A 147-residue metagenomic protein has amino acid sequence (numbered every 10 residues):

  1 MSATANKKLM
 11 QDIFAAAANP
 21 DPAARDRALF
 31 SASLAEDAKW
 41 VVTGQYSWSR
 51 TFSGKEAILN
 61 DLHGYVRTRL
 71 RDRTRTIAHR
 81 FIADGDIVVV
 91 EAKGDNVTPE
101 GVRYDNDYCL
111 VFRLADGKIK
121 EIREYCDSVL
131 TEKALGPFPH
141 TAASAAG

Functional and structural regions predicted by a protein language model:
S2-A5, H63-G147: A beta-strand edge to alpha-helix "cap/lid" segment located at domain peripheries
S2-D37: Short acidic-aromatic low-complexity motifs
M10, D26-S31, A38, G54 (+4 more regions): Hydrophobic pocket/interface hotspot
F14-A15, T43, S47, V97: Residue-level detector of alpha-helix boundaries and kinks
P20, W48, E121: Short, flexible active-site loop motifs that bind/organize anionic cofactors or intermediates
S31-G85: A solvent-exposed, acidic/Ser-Thr-rich amphipathic alpha-helical stretch
